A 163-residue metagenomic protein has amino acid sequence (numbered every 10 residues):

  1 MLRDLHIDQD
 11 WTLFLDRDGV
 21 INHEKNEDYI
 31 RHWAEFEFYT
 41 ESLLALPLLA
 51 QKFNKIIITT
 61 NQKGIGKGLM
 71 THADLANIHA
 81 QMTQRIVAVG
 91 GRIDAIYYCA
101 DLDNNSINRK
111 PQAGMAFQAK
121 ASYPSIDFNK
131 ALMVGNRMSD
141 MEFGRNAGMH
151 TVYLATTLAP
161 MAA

Functional and structural regions predicted by a protein language model:
M1-I57: Active-site neighborhood of HAD-like aspartate-dependent phosphohydrolases
M1-L13, R17, A73, N77-D94 (+2 more regions): Asp-based, Mg2+/Mn2+-dependent phosphohydrolase catalytic module
I21-T40, I65-D74, V89, D101 (+1 more regions): Metal-dependent phosphoesterase signature
E24, N61, T156-T157: Histidine-centered beta-alpha loop that forms part of the nucleotide-sugar donor binding/catalytic region in diverse
Y29, Y39, Y97-Y98, Y123 (+1 more regions): Sequence-level detector for tyrosine residue identity
A34-E35, I58, G91, P160: Sparse recognition of residues in long alpha-helices and their boundaries
S42, L46-M82, A95-N104, G144: Substrate-recognition element of Asp-dependent hydrolases with the DxDx(T/V) motif
